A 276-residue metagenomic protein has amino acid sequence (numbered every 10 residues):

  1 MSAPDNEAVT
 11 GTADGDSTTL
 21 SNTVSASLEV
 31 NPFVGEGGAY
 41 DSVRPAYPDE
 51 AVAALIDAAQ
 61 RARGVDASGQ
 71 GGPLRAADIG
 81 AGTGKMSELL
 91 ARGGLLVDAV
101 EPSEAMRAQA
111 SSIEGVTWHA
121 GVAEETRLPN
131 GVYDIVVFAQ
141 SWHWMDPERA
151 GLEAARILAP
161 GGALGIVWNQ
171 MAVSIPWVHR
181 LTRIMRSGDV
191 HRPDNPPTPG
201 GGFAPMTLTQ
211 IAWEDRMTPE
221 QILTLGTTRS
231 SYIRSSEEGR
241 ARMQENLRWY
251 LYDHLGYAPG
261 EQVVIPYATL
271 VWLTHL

Functional and structural regions predicted by a protein language model:
S2-G71: Conserved class I S-adenosyl-L-methionine
G35, A39-Y40, Y47, A54 (+8 more regions): Tryptophan-centric aromatic hotspots in well-structured domains and transmembrane helices
I56, E88-A91, G151, A155: A structural alpha-helix within SAM-dependent methyltransferase catalytic domains
R75-I79, T83-E125: Class I SAM-dependent methyltransferase SAM/SAH-binding core
E124-V136: A short acidic, Gly/Pro-enriched loop at the edge of an enzyme's catalytic core that lines a small-molecule cofactor
D134-E148: A short SAM/SAH-binding and catalytic strip from SAM-dependent methyltransferases
R149-M217: Conserved catalytic/acceptor-binding region of the Class I
T198-L276: Conserved Class I S-adenosyl-L-methionine
